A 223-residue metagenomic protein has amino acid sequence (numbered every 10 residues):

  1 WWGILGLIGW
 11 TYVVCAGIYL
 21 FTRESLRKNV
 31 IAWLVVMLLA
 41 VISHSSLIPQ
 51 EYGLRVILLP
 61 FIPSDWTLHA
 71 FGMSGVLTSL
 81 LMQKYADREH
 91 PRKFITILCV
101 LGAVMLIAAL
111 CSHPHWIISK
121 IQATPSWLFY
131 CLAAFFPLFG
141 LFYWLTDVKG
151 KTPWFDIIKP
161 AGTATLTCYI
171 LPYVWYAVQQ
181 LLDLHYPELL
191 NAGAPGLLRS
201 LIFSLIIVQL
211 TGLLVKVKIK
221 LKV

Functional and structural regions predicted by a protein language model:
W1-V223: Alpha-helical transmembrane segments and their immediate juxtamembrane cytosolic regions
